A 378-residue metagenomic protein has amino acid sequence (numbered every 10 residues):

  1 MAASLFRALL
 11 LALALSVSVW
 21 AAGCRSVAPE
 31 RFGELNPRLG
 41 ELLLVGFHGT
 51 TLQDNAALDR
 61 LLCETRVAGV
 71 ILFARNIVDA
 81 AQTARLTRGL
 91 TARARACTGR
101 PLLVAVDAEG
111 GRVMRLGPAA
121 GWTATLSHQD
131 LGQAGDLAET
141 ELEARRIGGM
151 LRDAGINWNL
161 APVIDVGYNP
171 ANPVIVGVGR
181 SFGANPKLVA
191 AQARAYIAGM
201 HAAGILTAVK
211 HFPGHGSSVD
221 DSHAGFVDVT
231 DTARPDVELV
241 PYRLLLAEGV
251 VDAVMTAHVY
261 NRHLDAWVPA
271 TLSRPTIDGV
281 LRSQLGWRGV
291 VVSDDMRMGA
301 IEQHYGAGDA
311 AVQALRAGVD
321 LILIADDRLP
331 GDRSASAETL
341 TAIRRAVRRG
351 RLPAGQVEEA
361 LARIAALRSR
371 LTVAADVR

Functional and structural regions predicted by a protein language model:
A8-W20: Bacterial N-terminal signal peptides
C24-P118, I322-I324, A366: N-terminal hydrophobic targeting/anchoring segments and the immediately downstream early-domain regions of hydrolases
E41-G46, A68-F73, L102-V106, R112 (+6 more regions): Structural recognition of the beta-strand scaffold that forms the well-ordered cores of secreted hydrolase catalytic
Q53-D54, V78-R95, L188-L352: Second-shell residues forming the walls of enzyme active-site clefts
T91-T123, T140-G167, V189-P213: Glycine-rich, aromatic-flanked loop segments that form ligand/cofactor-binding clefts across common enzyme folds
G121-G135, G179-G183: A charged helix-plus-loop insertion that forms the helical arch/lid used to bind and gate nucleic-acid substrates
W158-G183, A203-T207, H211-V227: Short glycine/serine-rich loop/turn segments
V347-V377: Mid-to-C-terminal alpha-helical segments outside catalytic/metal-binding sites
